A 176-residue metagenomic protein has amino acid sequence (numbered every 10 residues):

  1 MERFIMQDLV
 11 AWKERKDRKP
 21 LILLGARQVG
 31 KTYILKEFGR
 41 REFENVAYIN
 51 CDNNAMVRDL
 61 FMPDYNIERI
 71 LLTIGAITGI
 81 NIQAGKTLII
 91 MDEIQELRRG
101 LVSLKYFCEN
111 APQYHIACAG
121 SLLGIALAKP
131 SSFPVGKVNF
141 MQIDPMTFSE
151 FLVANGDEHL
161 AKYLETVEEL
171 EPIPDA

Functional and structural regions predicted by a protein language model:
M1-A176: Phosphate-binding site recognition
